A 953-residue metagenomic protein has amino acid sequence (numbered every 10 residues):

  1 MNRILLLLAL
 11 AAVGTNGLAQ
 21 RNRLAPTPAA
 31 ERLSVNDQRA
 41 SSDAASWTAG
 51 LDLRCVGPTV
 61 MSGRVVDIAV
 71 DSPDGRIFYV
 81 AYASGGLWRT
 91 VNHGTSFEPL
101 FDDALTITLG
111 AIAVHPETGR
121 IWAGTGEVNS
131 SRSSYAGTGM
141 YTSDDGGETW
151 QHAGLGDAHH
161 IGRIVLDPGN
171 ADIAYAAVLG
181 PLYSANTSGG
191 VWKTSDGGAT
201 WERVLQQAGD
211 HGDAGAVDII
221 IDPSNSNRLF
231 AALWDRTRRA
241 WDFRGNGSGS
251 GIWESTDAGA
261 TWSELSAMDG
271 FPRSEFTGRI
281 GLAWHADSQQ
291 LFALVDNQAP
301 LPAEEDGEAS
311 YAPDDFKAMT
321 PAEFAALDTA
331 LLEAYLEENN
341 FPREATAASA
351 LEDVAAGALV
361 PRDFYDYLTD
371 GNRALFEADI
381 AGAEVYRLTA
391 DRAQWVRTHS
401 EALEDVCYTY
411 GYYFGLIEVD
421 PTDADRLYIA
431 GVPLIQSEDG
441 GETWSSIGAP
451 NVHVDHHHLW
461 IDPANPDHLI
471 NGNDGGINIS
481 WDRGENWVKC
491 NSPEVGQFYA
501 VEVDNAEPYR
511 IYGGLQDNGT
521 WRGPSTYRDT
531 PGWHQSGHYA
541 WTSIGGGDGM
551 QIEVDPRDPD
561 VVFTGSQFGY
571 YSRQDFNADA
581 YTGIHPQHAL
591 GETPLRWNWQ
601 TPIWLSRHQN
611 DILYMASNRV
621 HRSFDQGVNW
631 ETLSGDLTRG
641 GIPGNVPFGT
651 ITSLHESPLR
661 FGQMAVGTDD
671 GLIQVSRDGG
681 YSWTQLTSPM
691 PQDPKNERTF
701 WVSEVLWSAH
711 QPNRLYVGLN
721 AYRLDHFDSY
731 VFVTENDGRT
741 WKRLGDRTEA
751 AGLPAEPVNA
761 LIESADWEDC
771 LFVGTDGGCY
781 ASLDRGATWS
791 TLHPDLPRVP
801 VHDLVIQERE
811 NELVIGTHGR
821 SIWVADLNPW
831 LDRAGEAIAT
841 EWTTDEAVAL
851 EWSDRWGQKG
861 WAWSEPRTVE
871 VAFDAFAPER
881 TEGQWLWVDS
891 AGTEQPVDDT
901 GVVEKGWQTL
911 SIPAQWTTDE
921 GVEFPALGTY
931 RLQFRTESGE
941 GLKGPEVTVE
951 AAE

Functional and structural regions predicted by a protein language model:
L7-G17: Hydrophobic h-region of N-terminal signal peptides that target proteins for export in Gram-negative bacteria
R21-I838, S853: Beta-propeller blade termini and top-face loops
Q574, E879-D889: Beta-strand-rich binding/interaction modules
A751-P754, Q895-G928: Glycine-centered tight-turn motifs at strand-turn-strand junctions
D854-E879: Contiguous beta-strand segments within globular domains
W885, G928-T936: Short, aromatic- and glycine-rich surface loops/edge beta-strands on solvent-exposed regions
D919, T936-L942: Short acidic/polar inter-strand loop motif in beta-rich domains
E940-E953: Short beta-strand elements
